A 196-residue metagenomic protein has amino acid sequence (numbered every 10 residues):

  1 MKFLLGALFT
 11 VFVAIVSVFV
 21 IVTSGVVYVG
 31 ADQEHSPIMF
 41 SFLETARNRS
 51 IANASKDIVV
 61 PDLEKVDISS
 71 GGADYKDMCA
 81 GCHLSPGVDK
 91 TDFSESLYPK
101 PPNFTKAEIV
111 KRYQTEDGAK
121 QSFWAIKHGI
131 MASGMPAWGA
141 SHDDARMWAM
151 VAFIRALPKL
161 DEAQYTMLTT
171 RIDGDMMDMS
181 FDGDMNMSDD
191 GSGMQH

Functional and structural regions predicted by a protein language model:
K2-S69, F93, Y113-A119, G139-F153 (+2 more regions): Periplasmic c-type cytochrome electron-transfer domains
I68, G72, L84-W124: Gly/Gly-Pro-rich "capping" loops immediately C-terminal to redox-active cysteine motifs in periplasmic/lumenal
S69-V88, P102, D178-S180, N186 (+1 more regions): Contiguous N-terminal and early-domain "leader" segments and peripheral loops that mark the onset or edge of a domain
G72-P99, M131-A137, S141, L157-A163: Periplasmic/extracellular electron-transfer cofactor-ligation site, primarily the c-type cytochrome heme-c attachment
H128: Glycine-rich, acidic and aromatic/proline-enriched surface loops and short helix-turn segments that act as binding
A149-V151, K159, T166: Compact recognition or signaling/catalytic modules
E162-D173: Short, flexible loop/turn segments with low-complexity composition
